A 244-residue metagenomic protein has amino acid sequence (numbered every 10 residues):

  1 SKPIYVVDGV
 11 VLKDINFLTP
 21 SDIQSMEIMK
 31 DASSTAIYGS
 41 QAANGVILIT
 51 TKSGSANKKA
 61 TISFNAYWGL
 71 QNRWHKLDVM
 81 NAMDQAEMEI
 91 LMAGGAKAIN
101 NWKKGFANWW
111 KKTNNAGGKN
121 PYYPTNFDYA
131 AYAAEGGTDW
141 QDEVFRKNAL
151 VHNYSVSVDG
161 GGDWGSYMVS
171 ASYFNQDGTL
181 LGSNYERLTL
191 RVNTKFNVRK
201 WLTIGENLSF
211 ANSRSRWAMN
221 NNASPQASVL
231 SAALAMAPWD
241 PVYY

Functional and structural regions predicted by a protein language model:
P3, D8-A36: Short acidic/polar hinge/loop motifs at secondary-structure boundaries that mediate gating or recognition
P3, S55-L181, N220-N222: Residues embedded in well-ordered regular secondary structure
V7-V10, M29-A32, Q41-G45, L150 (+1 more regions): Short, glycine/acidic-rich beta->alpha junctions
D14, T19, D139, A237-P238: Short, solvent-exposed coil/turn linker segments
I15-L18, K52, G161: Hydrophobic loop/turn residues within beta-sheet-rich immunoglobulin-like superfamily modules
N16, S21-D22, Q41-A42, N81 (+3 more regions): Solvent-exposed, flexible loop/coil residues
D22-Q24, A42-K76, W164-D177, L181-Y244: Transmembrane beta-barrel strand/turn architecture of Gram-negative outer membrane proteins
I37-Y38, V144-F145, V242: Short clusters of hydrophobic/aromatic residues that line enzyme substrate/ligand-binding pockets
